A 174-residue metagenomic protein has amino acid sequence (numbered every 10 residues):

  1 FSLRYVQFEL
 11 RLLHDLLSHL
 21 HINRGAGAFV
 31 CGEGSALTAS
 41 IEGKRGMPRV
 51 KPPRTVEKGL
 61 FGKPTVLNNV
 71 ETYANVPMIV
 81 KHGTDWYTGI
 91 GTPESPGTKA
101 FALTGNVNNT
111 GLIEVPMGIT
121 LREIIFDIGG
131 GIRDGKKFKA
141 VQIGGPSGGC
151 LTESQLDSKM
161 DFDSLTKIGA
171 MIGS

Functional and structural regions predicted by a protein language model:
R4, A74, E123: Alpha-helical elements of the RecA-like P-loop NTPase motor core of helicases
E9-M117, G129: Hydrophobic alpha-helical positions that pack around
G27-A28, P146-G148: Short, internal active-site loops enriched in acidic
E94-S95, V107, D134-G135, I168-G173: A structural signal for short secondary-structure junctions
G118-R133: Short amphipathic, charge-patterned alpha-helical segments
G130-G145: Short loop-to-beta-strand transition segments
S147-S174: A structural-propensity feature for long, helix-poor, extended segments
